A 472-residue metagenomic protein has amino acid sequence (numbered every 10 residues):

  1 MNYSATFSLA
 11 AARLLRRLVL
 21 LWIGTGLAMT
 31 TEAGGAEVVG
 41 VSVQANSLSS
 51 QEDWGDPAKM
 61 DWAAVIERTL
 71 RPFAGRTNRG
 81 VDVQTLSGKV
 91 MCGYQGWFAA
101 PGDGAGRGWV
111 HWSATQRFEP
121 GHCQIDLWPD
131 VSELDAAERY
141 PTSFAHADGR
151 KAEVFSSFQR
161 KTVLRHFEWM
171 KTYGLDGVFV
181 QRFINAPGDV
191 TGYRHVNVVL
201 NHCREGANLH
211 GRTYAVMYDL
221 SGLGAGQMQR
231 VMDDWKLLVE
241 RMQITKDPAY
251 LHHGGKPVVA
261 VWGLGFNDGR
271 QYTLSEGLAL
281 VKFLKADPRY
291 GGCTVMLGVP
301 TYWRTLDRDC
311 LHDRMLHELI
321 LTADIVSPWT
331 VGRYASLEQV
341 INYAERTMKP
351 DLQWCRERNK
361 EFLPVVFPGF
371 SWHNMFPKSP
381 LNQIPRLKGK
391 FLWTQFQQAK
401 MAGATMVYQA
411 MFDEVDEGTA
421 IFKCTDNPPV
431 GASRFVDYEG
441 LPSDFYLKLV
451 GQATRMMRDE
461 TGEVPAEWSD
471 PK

Functional and structural regions predicted by a protein language model:
M1-R13: N-terminal secretory signal peptides that target proteins for export/translocation
T6, L20-L21, D82, G403: N-terminal hydrophobic alpha-helix used for membrane targeting or insertion
T6-F7, G26, T31-E32: N-terminal compositionally biased, intrinsically disordered segments and leader/signal-like regions
A12-R16, D413: Residue-level micro-sites within transmembrane alpha helices that shape and flank functional polar/acidic positions
R16-A28: Bacterial N-terminal signal peptides
G24-G26, G34, G40: Residue-identity detector for glycine
T30-A36, A45: Boundary at the C-terminal end of the N-terminal hydrophobic targeting segment
V41-K472: Glycan-processing catalytic domains of CAZymes
